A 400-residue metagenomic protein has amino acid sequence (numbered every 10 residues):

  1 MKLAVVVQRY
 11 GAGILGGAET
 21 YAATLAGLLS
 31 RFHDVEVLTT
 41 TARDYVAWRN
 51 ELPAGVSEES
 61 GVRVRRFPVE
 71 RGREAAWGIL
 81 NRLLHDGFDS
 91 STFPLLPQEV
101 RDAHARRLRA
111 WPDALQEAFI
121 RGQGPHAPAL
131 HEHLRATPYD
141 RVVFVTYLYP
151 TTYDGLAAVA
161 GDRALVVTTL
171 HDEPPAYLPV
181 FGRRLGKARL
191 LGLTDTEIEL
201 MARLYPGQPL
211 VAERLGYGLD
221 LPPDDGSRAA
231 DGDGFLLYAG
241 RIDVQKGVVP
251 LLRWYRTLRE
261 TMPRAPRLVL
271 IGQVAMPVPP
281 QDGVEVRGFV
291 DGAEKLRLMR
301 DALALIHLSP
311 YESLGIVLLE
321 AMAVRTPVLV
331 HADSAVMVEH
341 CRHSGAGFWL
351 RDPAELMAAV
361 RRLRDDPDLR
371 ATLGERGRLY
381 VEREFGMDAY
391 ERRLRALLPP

Functional and structural regions predicted by a protein language model:
R163-P174, F181-D225: Donor nucleotide-sugar binding/catalytic pocket of nucleotide-sugar-dependent glycosyltransferases
L219, R228-K246, L252-R256: Conserved donor-binding/catalytic core segment of Leloir-type glycosyltransferases
M262, G272-L296, A304: Nucleotide-activated donor-binding/catalytic signature segment of Leloir-type glycosyltransferases, i.e., the conserved
L296, L314, L319-A323, M337-E339: Short alpha-helical segment that forms part of, or immediately flanks, the ligand-binding pocket in carbohydrate-active
P310: Aromatic "clamp/platform" in nucleotide-sugar-dependent glycosyltransferases that forms part of the donor/acceptor
P327-H331: Short hydrophobic beta-strand element within catalytic cores of glycosyltransferases and related nucleotide-activated
A332, H343-A354, R362-P367: Conserved acidic donor-binding segment of nucleotide-sugar-dependent glycosyltransferases
R362, L369-R383, Y390-R393: A short, well-ordered alpha-helix in the C-terminal region of glycosyltransferases
